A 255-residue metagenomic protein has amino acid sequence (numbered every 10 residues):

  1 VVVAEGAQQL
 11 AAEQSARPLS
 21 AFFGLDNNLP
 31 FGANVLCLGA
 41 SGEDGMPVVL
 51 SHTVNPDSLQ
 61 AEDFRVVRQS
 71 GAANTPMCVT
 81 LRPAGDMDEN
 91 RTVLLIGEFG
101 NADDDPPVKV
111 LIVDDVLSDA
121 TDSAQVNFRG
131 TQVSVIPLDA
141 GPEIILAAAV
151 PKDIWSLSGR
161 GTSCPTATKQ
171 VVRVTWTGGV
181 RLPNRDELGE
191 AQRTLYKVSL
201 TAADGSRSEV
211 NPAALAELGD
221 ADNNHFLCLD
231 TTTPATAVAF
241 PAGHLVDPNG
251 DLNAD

Functional and structural regions predicted by a protein language model:
V2-D255: Non-catalytic beta-sheet/beta-sandwich ligand-binding modules that flank or precede catalytic cores
